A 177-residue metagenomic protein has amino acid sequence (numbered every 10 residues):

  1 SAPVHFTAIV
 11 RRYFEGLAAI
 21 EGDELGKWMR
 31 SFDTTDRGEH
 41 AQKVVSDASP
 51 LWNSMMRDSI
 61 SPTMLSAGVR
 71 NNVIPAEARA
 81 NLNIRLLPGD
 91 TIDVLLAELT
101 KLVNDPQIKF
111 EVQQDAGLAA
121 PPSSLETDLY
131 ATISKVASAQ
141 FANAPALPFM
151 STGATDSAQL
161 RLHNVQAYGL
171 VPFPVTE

Functional and structural regions predicted by a protein language model:
S1-E177: Metal-dependent amide/peptide-bond hydrolase catalytic core, centered on the "pita-bread" metallohydrolase fold
